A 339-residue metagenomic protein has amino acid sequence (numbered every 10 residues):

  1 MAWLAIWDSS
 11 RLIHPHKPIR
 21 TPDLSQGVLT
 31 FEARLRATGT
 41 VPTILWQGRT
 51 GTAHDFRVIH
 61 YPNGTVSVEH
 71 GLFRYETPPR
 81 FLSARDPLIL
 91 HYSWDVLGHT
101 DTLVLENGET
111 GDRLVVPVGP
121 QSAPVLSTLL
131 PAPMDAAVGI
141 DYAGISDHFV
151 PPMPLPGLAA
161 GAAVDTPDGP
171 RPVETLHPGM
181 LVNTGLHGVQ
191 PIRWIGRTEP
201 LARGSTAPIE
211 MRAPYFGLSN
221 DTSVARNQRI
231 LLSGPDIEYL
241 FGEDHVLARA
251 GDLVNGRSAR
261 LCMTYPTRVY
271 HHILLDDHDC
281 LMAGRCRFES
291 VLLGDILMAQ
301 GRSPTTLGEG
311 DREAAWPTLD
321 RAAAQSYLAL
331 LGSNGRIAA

Functional and structural regions predicted by a protein language model:
L4-T38, D86: A carbohydrate-recognition surface predominantly in extracellular/luminal proteins
G27-L29, A33-T40, G51, H70-L72 (+3 more regions): Sequence-level preference for short, compositionally simple segments enriched in small aliphatic or small polar residues
F31, D86-W94, L103-L105: Short tryptophan-centered beta-strand motifs in secreted/extracellular beta-sheet-rich domains of glycan-recognition
I44-S67, L114-A123: Glycan-recognition/cleft segments
V68-I89: Short, aromatic/His-centered strand-loop micro-motif at the edge of beta-sheets
E106-L130: Short, solvent-exposed beta-strand-to-loop segments that form ligand-recognition rims of beta-rich domains
S122-A163: Ligand-recognition surfaces built from glycine- and aromatic
A159-T166, G185, W194-G301: Long beta-strand-rich cores associated with HINT superfamily self-processing modules
